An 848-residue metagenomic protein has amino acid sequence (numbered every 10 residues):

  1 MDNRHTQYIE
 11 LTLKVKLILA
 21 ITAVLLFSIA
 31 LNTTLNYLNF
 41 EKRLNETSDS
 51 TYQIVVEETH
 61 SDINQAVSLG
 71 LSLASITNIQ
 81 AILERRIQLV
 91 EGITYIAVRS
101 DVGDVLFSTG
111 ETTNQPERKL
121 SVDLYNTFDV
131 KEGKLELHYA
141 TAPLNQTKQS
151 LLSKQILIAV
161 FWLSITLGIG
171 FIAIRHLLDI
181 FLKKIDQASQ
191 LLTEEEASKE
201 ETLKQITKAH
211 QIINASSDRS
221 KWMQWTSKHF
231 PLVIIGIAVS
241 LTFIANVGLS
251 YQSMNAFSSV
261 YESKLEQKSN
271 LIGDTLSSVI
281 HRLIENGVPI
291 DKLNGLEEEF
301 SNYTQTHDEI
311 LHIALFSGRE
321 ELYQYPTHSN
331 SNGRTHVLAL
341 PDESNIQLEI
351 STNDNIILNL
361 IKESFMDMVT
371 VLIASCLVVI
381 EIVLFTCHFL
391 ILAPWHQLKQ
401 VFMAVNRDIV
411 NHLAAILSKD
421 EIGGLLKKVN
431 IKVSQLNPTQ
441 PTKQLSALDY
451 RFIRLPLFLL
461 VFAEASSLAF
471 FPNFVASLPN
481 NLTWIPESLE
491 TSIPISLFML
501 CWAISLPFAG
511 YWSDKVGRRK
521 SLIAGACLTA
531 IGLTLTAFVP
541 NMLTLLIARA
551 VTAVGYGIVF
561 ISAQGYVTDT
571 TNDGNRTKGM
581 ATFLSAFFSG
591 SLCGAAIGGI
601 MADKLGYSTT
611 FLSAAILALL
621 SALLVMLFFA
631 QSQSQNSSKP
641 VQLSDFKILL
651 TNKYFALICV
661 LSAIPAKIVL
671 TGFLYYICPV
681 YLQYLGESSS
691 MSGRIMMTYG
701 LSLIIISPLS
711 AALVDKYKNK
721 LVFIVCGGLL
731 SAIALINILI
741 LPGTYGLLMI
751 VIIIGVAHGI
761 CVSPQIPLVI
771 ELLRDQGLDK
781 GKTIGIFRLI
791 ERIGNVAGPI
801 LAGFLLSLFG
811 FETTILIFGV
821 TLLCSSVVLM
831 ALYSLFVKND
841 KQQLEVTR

Functional and structural regions predicted by a protein language model:
N3, Q7-L38, I158, S164-A173 (+2 more regions): Extreme N-terminal signal-anchor transmembrane helix of membrane signaling/transducer proteins, especially in bacteria
T141-A159, T352-V371: Membrane-interface helix-start motif
D179-S220, I391-N411, L426, N430-V433: Membrane-proximal alpha-helical signal-transduction linkers
P441-A447, A630-C659: Juxtamembrane intracellular "pre-TM" segments in multi-pass secondary transporters
S505-G517, S707-K718: Helix-to-loop junctions at the C-terminal end of transmembrane segments in multipass secondary transporters
G517, F538-L543, N572, K718 (+1 more regions): Helix-breaking motifs and short loop linkers at transmembrane-helix boundaries and internal kinks in secondary membrane
K520-T534, V722-N737: Structural signature of the two symmetry-related core transmembrane helices
V559-T571, C761-D775: Intracellular juxtamembrane helix-capping segments at the cytosolic ends of symmetry-related transmembrane helices
